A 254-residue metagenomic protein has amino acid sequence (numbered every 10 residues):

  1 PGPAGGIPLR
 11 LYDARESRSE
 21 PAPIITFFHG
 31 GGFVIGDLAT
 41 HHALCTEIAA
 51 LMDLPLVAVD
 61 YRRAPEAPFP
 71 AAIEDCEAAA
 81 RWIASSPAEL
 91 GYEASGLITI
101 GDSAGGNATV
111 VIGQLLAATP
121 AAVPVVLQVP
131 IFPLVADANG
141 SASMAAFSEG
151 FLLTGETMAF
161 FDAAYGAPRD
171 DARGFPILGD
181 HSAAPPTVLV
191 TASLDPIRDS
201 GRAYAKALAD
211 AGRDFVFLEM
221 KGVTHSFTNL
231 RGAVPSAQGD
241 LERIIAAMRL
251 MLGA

Functional and structural regions predicted by a protein language model:
P3-A254: Alpha/beta-hydrolase superfamily serine-hydrolase fold, recognizing
